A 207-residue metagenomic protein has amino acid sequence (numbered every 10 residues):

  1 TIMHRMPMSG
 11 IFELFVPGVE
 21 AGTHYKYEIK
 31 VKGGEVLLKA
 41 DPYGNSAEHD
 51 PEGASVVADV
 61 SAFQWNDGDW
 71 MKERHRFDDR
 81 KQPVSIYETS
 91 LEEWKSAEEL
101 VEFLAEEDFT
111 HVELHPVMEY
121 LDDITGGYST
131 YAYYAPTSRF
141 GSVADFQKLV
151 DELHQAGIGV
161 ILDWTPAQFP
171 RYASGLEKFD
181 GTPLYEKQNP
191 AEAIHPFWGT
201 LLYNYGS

Functional and structural regions predicted by a protein language model:
T1-P7: Solvent-exposed serine/threonine-rich low-complexity stretches and specific carbohydrate-binding patches
P7-E88, E93: The feature marks proteins involved in alpha-glucan
E48, G68-V84, S90-K95, E99-S207: Substrate-binding/active-site clefts of carbohydrate-active enzymes
